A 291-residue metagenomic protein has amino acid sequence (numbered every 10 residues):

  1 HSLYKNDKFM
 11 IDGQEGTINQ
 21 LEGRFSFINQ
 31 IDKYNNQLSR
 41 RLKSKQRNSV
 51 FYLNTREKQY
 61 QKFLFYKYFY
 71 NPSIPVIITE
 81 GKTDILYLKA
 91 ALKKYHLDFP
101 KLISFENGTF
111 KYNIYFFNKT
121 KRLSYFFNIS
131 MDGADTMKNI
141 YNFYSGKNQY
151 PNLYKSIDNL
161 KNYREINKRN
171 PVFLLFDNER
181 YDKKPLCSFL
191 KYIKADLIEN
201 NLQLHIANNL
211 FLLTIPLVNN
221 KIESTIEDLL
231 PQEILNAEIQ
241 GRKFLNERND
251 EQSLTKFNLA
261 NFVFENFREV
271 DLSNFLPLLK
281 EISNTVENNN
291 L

Functional and structural regions predicted by a protein language model:
S2-L291: Acidic, divalent-metal-binding catalytic cores of TOPRIM and closely related two-metal-ion phosphodiester/pyrophosphate
